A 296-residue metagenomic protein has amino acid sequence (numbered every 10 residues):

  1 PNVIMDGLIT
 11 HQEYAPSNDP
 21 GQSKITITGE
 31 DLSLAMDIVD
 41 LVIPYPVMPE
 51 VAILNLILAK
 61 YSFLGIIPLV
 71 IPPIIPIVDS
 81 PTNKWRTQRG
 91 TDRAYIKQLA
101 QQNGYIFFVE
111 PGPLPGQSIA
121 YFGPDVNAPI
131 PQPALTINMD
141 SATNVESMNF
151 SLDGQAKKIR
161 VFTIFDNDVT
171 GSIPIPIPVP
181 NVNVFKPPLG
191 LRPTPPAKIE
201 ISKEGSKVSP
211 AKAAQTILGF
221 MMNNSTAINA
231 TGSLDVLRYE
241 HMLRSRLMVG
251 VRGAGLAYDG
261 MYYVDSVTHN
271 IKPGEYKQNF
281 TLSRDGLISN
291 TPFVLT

Functional and structural regions predicted by a protein language model:
P1-A15, V51-K60, K97, E240-M261 (+1 more regions): Short, acidic/charged, Gly/Pro-enriched secondary-structure junctions
P1-P68, K84-W85: Surface-exposed cap/loop segments at beta↔alpha junctions
N2-L8, T26, D40-V42, I119 (+4 more regions): Well-ordered beta-strand positions in beta-sheet-rich domains
I4, G29, I71-I75, R246 (+1 more regions): Interface-prone segments of viral and bacterial extracellular assemblies
D6-T10, T26-E30, F108, Y121-G123 (+3 more regions): Soluble periplasmic/extracytoplasmic beta-strand elements of cell-envelope proteins
K24, D31, L69-E146: Short beta-strand-centered interaction patches in the first periplasmic/extracellular domains of large envelope
V47-P73, I159, T163-N167, I288-T296: Intrinsically disordered, low-complexity terminal/linker regions enriched in Pro/Ser/Gly and acidic residues
A142-T296: An acidic/polar, Gly/Ser/Thr-rich interaction patch typically located in mid-to-C-terminal regions of proteins
